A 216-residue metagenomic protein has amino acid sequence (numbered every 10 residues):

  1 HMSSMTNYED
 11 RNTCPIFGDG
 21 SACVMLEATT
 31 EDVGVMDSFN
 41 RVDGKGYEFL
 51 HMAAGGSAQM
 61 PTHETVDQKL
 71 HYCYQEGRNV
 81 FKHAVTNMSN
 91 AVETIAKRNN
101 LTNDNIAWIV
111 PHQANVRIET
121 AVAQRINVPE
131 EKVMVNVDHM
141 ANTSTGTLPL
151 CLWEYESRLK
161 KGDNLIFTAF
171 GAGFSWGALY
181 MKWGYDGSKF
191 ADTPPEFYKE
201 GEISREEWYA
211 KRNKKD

Functional and structural regions predicted by a protein language model:
H1-M2, S57-T65, I118-E130: Acidic-glycine-rich active-site phosphate/pyrophosphate-binding loop
S3-S4, D43-H51, F170-G177: Short, mixed-charge aromatic SLiMs
M5-R11, W176-M181: Short acidic, glycine/serine/threonine-rich loops at helix termini
D10-K82, T86, N90, K182-D216: Condensing-enzyme catalytic core mediating Claisen C-C bond formation in acyl metabolism
V24, L101-T102: Structural alpha/beta core scaffold segments of enzyme domains
A28-D32, I95-R98, R125, Y155-R158: Change "in soluble alpha/beta enzymes" to "in soluble alpha/beta proteins
V85, S89, A107-D216: Claisen-condensing/thiolase-fold acyl-transfer catalytic domains that form or cleave C-C bonds in fatty acid
N87, A91-N99: Stable alpha-helical structural segments in soluble proteins, enriched in small hydrophobic residues
